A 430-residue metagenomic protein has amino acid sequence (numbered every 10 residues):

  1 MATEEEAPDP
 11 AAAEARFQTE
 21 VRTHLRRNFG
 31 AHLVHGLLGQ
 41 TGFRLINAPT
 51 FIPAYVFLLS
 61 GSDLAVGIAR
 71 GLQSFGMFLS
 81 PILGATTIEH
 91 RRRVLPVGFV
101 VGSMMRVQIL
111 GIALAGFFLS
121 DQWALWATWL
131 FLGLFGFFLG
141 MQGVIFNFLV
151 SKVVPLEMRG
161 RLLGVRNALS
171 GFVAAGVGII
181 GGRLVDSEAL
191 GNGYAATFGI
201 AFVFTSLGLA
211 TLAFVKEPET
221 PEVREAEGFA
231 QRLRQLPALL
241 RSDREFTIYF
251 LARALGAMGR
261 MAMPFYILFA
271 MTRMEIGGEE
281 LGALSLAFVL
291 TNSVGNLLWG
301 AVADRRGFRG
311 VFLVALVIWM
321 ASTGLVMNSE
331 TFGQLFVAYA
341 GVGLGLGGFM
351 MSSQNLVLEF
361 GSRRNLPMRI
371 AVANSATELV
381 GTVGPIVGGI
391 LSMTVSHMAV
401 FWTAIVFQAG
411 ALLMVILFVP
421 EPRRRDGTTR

Functional and structural regions predicted by a protein language model:
D9-L79, G84, I88, L95-M105 (+1 more regions): Helix-loop boundary and gating motifs at the non-cytosolic
A12-R26, P218-L251, R430: Juxtamembrane intracellular "pre-TM" segments in multi-pass secondary transporters
F29, L114-F131, M327-Y339: Helix-loop junctions at membrane interfaces in 12-TM secondary transporters
I52-L58, T86-H90, A113-L119, A174-A196 (+2 more regions): Transmembrane alpha-helix termini and helix-breaking/packing motifs in multi-pass membrane transporters
S80-P96, V185-D186, G295-G307, S392: Helix-to-loop junctions at the C-terminal end of transmembrane segments in multipass secondary transporters
P96-I112, F202, G310-L325, I405: Structural signature of the two symmetry-related core transmembrane helices
M141-V154, F349-S362: Intracellular juxtamembrane helix-capping segments at the cytosolic ends of symmetry-related transmembrane helices
Y194, L209-A226, I416-T428: Helix-loop junctions on the cytosolic side of multi-pass membrane transporters, especially the intracellular loop
